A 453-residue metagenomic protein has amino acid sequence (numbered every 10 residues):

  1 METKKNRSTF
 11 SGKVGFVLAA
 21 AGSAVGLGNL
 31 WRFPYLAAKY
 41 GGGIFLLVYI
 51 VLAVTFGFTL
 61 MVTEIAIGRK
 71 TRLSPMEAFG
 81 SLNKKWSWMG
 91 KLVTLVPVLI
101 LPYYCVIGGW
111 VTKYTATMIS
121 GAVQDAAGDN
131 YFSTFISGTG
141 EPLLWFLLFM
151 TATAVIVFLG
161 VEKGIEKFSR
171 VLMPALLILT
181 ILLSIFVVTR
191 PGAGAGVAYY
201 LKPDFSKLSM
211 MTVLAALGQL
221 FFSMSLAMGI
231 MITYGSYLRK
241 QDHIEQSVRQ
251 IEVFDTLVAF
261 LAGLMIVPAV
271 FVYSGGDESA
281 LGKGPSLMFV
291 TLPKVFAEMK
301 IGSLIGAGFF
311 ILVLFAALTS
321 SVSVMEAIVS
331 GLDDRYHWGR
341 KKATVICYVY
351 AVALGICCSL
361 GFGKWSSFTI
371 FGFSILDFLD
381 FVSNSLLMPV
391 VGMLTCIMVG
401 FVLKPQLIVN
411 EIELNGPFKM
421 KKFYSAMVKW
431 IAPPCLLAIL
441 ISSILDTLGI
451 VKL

Functional and structural regions predicted by a protein language model:
M1-T3, G108-S137, Y237-Q241, Q246 (+5 more regions): Helix-loop-helix connectors at the membrane interface of multi-pass transporters/channels
M1-W31, L60-I65, R69-S81, S87-W88 (+2 more regions): Membrane-interface "cap" regions at the ends of multi-pass membrane proteins
E2-N6, F10, V14, E166 (+3 more regions): Membrane-embedded translocation segments of transport machinery
K4-R7, Y35-Y40, K70-L92, C105-G164 (+5 more regions): Inter-helical loop and helix-membrane interface segments of multi-pass membrane transporters/permeases
G12-L52, I232-G235, Q246-R249, V253-T256 (+2 more regions): Transmembrane helix-boundary motif of multi-pass solute transporters/channels
L36, Y40, A66, S81-L82 (+5 more regions): Membrane-water interface regions at transmembrane-helix termini and the short interhelical loops of multi-pass membrane
A37-T63, M89, E141, L387-M388: Extracellular loop-to-transmembrane helix junctions
M89-T94, Y336-Y348, D380-L436: C-terminal membrane-solvent junction of multi-pass transporters and transport-like membrane proteins
